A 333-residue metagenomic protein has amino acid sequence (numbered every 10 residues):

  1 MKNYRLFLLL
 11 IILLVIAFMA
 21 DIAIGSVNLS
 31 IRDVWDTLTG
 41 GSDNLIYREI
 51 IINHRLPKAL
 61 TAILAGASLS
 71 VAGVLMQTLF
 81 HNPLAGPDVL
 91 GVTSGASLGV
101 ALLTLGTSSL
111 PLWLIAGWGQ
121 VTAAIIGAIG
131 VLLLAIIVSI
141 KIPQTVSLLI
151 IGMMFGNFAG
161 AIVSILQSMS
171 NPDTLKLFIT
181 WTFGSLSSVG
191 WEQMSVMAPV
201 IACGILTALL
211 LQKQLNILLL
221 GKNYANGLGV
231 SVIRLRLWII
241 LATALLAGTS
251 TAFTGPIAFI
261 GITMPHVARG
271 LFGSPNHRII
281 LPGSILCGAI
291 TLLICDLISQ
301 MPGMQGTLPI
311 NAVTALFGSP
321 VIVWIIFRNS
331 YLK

Functional and structural regions predicted by a protein language model:
M1-K333: Alpha-helical transmembrane segments in inner-membrane proteins
